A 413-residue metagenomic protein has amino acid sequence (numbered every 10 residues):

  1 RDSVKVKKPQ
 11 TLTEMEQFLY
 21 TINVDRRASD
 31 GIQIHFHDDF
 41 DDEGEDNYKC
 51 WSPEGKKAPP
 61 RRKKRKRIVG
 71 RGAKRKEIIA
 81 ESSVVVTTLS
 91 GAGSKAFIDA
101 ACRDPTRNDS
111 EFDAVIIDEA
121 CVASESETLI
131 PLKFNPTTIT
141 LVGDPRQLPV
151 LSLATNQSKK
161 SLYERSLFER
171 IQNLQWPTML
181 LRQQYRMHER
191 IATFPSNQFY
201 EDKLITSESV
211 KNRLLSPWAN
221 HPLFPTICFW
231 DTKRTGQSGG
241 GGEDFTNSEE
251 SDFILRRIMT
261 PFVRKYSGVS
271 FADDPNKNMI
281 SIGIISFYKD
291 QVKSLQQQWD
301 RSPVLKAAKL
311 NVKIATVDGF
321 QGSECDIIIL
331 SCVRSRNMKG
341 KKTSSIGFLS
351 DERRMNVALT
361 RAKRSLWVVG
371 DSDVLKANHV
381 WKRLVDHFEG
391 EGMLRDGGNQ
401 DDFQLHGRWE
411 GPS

Functional and structural regions predicted by a protein language model:
R1-E111, L151-K160, K211-L214, P303-V304 (+2 more regions): Conserved P-loop NTPase motor core of helicases/translocases
S90-K95, A101-S413: Conserved helicase motor core of SF1/SF2 NTP-dependent helicases
